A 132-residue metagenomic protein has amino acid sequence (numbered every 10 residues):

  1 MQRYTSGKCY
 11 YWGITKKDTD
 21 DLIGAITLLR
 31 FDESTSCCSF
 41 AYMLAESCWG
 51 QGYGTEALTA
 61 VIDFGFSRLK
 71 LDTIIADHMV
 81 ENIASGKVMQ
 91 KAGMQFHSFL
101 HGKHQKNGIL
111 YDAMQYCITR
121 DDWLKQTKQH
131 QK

Functional and structural regions predicted by a protein language model:
M1-K8: Active-site rim helix/loop that mediates acceptor-substrate recognition in acyltransferases
Y11, T15-K132: Acyl-donor (CoA/ACP) binding surface of acyl/acetyltransferases
